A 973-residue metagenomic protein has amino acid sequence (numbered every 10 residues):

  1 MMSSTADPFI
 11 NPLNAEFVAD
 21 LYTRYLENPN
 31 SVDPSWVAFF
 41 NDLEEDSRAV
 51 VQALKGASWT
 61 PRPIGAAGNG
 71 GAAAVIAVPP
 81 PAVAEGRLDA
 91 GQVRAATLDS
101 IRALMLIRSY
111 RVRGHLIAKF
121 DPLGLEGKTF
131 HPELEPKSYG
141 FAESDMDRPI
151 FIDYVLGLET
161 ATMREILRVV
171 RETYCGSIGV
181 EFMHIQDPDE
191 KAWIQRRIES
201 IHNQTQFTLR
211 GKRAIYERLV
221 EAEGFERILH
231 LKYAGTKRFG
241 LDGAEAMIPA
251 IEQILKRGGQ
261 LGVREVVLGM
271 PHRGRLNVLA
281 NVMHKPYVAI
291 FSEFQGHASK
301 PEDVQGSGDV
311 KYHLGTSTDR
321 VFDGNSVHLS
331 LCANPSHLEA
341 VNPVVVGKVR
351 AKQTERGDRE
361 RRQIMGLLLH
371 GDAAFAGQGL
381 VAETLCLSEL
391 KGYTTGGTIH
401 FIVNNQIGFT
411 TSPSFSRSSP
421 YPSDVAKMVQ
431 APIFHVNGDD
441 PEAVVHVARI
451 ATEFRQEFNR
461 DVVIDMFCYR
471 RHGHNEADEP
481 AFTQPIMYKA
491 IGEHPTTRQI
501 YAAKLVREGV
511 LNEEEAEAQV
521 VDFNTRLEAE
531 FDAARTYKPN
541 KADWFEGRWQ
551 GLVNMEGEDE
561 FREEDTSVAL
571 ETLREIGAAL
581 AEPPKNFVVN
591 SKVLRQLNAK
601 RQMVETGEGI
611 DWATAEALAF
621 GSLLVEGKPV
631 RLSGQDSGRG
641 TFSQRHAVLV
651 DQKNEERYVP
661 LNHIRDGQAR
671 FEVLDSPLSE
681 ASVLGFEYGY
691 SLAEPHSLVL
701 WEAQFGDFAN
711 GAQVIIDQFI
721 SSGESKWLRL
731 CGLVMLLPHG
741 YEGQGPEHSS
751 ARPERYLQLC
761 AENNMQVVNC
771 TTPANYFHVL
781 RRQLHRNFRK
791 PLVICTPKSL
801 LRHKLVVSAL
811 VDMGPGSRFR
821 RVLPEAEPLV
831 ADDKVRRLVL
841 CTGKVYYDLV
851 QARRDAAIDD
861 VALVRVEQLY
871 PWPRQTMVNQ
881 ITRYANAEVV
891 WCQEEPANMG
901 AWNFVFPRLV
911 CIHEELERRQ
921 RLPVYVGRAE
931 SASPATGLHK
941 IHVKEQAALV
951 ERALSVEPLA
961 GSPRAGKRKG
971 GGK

Functional and structural regions predicted by a protein language model:
M2-L43, A53: Subset of Sec-pathway N-terminal targeting signals
A6, L43-M247, V263: Extended, charge-enriched "interface" segments that sit outside catalytic cores
F9-P12, R94, R238-E245, H328-E339 (+14 more regions): Alpha-helix capping and helix-loop boundary segments enriched in small/acidic/polar residues
L98-R108, H115-I150, E165-R168, E223 (+3 more regions): Flexible, glycine-rich loop/tail regions that form catalytic "lids" or insertion modules at the edges of active sites
N203-F225, G296-V346, R350-G357, P660 (+1 more regions): Active-site cores of enzymes that catalyze phosphoryl transfer or operate on phosphate-rich substrates
G224, L229-V288, A599-Q602, D611-L624 (+1 more regions): Active-site pocket-lining segments that scaffold enzyme catalytic pockets across diverse folds
R264-Q430, F434, F642-E694: Cofactor-binding active-site loop characterized by glycine-rich and histidine/acidic residues
G408-S419, K427-V463, F467-G473, A481: Conserved phosphate-handling catalytic cores of large alpha/beta enzymes
